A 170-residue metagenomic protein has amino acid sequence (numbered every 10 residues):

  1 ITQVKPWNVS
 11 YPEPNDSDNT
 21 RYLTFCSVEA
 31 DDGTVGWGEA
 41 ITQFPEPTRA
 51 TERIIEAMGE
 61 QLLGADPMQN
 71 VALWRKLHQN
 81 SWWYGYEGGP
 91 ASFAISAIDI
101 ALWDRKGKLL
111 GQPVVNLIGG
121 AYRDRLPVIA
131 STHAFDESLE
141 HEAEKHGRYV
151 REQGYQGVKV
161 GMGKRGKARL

Functional and structural regions predicted by a protein language model:
I1-W37, I41-Q43: Structured beta-strand/loop patches that form or line metal/cofactor-binding pockets in enzymes
D18-N19, G120-Y122, R151: Solvent-exposed alpha-helices and their adjacent loops that cap or buttress functional pockets in soluble metabolic
L23-F25, A97, P127, G157: Broad gene-expression machinery/nucleic-acid interaction feature
E29-L109: Metal- or metallocofactor-binding catalytic centers and their adjacent structured scaffolds across diverse enzyme
N70, V114-L117, G161: Flexible, glycine/charged-enriched surface loops at secondary-structure junctions
P90, A94-I95, G120, A134 (+1 more regions): Short, well-structured alpha-helical patches and their helix-loop capping segments that border functional surfaces
D99-D136: Glycine-rich, aromatic-flanked loop segments that form ligand/cofactor-binding clefts across common enzyme folds
D124-L170: Metal-dependent enolase-superfamily TIM-barrel catalytic cores that perform enediolate-based chemistry
